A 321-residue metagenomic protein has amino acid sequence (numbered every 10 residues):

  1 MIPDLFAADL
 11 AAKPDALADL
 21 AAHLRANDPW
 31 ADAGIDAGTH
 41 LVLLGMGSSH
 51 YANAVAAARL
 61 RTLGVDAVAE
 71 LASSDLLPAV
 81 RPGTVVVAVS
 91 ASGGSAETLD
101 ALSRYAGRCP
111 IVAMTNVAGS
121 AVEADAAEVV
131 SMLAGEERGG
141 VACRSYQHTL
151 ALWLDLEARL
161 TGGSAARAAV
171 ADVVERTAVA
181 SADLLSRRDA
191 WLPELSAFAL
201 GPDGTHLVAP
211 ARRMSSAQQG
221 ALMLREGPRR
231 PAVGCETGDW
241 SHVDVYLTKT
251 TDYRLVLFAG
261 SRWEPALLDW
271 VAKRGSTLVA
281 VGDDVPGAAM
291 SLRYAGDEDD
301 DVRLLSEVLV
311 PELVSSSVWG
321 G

Functional and structural regions predicted by a protein language model:
I2, A8-P14, A18-T39, E128-Y253 (+1 more regions): Active-site phosphate/pyrophosphate-binding segments
P3-F6, Y51-A56, A217-Q219, L313: Conserved phosphate/anionic-ligand binding catalytic regions in large, soluble enzymes, centered on
D36-A178, P210, T251-G296, L305: Glycine-rich phosphate-binding loops that contact phosphosugars or nucleotide phosphates
E298-G321: Generic C-terminus detector
